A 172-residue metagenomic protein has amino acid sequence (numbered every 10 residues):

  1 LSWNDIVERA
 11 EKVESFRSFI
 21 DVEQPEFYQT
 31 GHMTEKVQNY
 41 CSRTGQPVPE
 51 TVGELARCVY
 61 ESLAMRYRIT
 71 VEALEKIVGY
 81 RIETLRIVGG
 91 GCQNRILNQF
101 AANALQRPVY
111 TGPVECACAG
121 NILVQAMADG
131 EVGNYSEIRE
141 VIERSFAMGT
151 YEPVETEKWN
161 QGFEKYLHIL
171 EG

Functional and structural regions predicted by a protein language model:
L1-T84, Q93-C118, L123-G172: Active-site core segments that coordinate phosphate-bearing ligands/cofactors across diverse enzyme families
G90: Glycine-rich Rossmann-fold phosphate-binding loop(s) that bind the pyrophosphate of adenine dinucleotide cofactors
